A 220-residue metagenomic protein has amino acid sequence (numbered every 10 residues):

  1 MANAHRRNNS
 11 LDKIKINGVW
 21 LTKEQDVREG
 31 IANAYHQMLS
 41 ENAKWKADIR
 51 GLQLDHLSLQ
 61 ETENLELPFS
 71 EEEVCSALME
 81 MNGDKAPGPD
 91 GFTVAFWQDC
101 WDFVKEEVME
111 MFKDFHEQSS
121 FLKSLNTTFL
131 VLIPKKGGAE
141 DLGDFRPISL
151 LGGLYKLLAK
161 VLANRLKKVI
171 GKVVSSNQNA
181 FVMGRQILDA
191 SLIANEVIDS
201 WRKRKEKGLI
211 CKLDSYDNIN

Functional and structural regions predicted by a protein language model:
M1, P89, P134-K136, G153-L154 (+3 more regions): Residues immediately flanking
M1-G143, L157: Surface-exposed loop/turn segments and immediately adjacent short secondary-structure elements within folded domains
D12-K15, K85-F92, D141-L150, D189-N220: Conserved catalytic palm subdomain of right-hand nucleotidyl-transferase polymerases, strongest for RNA-directed enzymes
N33, S76, E110, K160 (+2 more regions): Short, contiguous clusters of charged residues that form electrostatic/catalytic patches at enzyme active sites, used
L39, A43, H116, L166-I170 (+2 more regions): Structural signal for hydrophobic packing residues in well-ordered secondary-structure cores of soluble enzyme domains
F92-C100, Q178-R185, K212-N218: Conserved short loop/turn motifs at secondary-structure junctions
N126-T127, G171-Q178: A short alpha-helix capping/helix-loop junction motif
G143-V174, L192, Y216: Conserved pre-motif C helix in the palm subdomain of viral-like polymerases
